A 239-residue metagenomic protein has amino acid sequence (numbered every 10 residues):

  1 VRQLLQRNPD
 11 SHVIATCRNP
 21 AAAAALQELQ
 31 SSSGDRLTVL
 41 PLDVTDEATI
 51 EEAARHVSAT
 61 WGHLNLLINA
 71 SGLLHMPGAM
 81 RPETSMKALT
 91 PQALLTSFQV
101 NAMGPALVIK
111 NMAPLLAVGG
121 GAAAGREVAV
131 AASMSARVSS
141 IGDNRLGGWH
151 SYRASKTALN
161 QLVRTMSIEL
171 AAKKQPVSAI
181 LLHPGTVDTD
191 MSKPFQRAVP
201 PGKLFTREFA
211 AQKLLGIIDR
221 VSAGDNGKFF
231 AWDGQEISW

Functional and structural regions predicted by a protein language model:
V1-I14: Canonical Rossmann dinucleotide-binding motif of NAD(H)/NADP(H)-dependent dehydrogenases/reductases, specifically
R2, A106, K156-I168, V177 (+1 more regions): Conserved active-site helix of classical SDR/Rossmann-fold NAD(P)-dependent CH-OH oxidoreductases
Q30-A48: Rossmann-fold cofactor-recognition segment
G34-T38, H56-S71, H75-M76: A glycine-rich helix->loop->beta "capping" turn within Rossmann-like NAD(P)(H)-dependent oxidoreductase domains
V44-G62: Conserved Rossmann-fold cofactor-binding substructure of NAD(P)-dependent oxidoreductases
L73-M103, A113-K173: Catalytic loop of short-chain dehydrogenase/reductase
N160, L170-V187, G224-F229: Conserved Rossmann-fold SDR core element
L181, T189, K193-W239: C-terminal helical subdomain
